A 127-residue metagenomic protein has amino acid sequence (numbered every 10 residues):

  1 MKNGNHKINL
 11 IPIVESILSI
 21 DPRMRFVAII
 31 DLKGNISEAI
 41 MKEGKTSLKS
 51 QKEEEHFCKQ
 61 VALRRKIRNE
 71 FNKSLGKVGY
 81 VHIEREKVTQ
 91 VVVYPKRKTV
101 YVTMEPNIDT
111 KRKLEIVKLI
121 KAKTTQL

Functional and structural regions predicted by a protein language model:
M1-L127: Non-catalytic interaction/Regulatory regions outside core domains
